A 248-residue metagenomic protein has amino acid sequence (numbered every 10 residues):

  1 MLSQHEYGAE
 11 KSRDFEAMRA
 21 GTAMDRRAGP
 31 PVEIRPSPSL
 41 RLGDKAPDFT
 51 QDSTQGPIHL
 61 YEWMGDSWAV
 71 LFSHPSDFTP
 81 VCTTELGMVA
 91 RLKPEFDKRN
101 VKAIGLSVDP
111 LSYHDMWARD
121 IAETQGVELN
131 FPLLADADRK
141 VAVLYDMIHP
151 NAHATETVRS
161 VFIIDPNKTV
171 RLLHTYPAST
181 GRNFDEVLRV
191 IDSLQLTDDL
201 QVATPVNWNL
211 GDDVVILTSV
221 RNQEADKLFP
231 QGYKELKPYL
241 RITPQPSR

Functional and structural regions predicted by a protein language model:
L2-R248: Chalcogenol-based redox active-site neighborhoods
